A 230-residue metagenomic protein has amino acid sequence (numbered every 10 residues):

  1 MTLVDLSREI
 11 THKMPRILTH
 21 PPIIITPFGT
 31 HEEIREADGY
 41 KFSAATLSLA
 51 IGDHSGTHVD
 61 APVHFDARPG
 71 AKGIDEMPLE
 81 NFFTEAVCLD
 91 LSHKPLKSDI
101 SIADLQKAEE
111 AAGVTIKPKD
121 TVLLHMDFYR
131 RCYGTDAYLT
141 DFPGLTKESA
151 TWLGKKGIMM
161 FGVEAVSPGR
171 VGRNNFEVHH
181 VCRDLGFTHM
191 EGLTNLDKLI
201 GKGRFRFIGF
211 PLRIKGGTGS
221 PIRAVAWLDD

Functional and structural regions predicted by a protein language model:
M1-D230: Active-/binding-site microenvironments in catalytic and ligand-binding cores
